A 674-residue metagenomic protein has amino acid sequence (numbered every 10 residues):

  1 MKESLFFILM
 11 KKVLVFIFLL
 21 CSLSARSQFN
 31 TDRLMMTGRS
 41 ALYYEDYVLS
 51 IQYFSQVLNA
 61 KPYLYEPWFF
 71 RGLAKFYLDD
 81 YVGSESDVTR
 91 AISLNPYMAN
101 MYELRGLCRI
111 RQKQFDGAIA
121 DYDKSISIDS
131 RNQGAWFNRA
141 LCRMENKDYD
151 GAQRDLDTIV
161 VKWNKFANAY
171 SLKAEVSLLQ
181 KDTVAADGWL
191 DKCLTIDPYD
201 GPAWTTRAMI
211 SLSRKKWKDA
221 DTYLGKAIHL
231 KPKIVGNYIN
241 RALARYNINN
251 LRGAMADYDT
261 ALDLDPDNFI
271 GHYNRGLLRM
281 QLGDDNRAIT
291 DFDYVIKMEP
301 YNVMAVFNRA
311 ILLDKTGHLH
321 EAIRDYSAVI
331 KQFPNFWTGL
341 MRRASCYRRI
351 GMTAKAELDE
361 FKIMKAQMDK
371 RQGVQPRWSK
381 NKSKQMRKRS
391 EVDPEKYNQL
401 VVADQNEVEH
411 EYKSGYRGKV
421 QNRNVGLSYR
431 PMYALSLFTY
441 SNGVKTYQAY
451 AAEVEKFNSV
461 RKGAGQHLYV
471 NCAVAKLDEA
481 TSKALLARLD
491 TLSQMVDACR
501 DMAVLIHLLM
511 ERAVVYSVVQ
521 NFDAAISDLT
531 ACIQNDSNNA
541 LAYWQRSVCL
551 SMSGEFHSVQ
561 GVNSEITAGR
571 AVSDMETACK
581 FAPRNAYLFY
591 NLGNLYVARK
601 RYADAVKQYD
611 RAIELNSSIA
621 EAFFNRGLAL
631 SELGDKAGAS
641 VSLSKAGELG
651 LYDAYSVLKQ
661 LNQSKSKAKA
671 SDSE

Functional and structural regions predicted by a protein language model:
T31-D32, Y65-E66, A99-N100, Q133-G134 (+12 more regions): Helix-start (N-cap) detector for alpha-helical repeat units in TPR-like alpha-solenoids, especially tetratricopeptide
M35, L42, F69, F76 (+19 more regions): Position-specific recognition of the canonical hydrophobic site in helix A of tetratricopeptide repeat
M36, F70, L104, N138 (+11 more regions): Canonical tetratricopeptide repeat
Y47, F54, V88, Y122 (+15 more regions): Hydrophobic/aromatic packing residues within the alpha-helices of TPR/SEL1-like helical repeat arrays
Q56-V57, R90-A91, K124-S125, T158-I159 (+11 more regions): Canonical positions in the second alpha-helix
A60, L94, I128, K162-W163 (+11 more regions): Structural marker of alpha-solenoid helical repeat scaffolds
N308, D314-K315, K331-H507, N662-E674: Eukaryotic alpha-helical solenoid repeat scaffolds
